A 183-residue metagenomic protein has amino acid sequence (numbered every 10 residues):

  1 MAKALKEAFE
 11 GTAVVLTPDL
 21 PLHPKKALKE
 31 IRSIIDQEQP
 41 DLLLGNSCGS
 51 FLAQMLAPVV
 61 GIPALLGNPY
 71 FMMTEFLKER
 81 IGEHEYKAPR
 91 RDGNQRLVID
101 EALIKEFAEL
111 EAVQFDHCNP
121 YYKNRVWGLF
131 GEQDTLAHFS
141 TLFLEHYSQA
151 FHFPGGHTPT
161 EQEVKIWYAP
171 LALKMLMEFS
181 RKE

Functional and structural regions predicted by a protein language model:
M1-Q37, H157: Active-site catalytic motif of lipid deacylating hydrolases and related acyltransferases
A4, M55, V59: Active-site signature of alpha/beta-hydrolase-fold catalytic machinery across serine- and Asp/Cys-nucleophile hydrolases
F9, I35, L56-A57, F143-L144: A generic structural signal for well-ordered alpha-helical segments
P24, F51-L52, M73: Short secondary-structure capping/turn micro-motifs that flank functional sites
E38, V60: Active-site charged/polar residues at nucleotide-handling catalytic sites that mediate phosphoryl, nucleotidyl
D41-L44, P63-L65: Residue in the alpha/beta-hydrolase core beta-strand immediately N-terminal to the catalytic nucleophile
L44-A53: Gly/Ala-rich beta-loop-alpha elbow adjacent to hydrolase catalytic centers
P63-L65, P69-E183: The alpha/beta-hydrolase serine catalytic core
